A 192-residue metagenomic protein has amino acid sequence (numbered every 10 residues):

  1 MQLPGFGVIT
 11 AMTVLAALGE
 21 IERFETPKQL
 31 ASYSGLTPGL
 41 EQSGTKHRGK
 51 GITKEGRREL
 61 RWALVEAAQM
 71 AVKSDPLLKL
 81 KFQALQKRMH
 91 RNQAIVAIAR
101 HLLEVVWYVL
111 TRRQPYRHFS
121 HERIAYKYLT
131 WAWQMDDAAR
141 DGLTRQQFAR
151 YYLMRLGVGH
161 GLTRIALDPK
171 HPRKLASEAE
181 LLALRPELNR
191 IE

Functional and structural regions predicted by a protein language model:
M1-R91, K127, K174-S177, L181-L184 (+1 more regions): Phosphate-backbone recognition surface of nucleic-acid-processing proteins
T45-K46, K81-A99, L103-E192: Low-complexity, acidic/Ser/Thr- and charged residue-rich accessory regions of DNA metabolism proteins
